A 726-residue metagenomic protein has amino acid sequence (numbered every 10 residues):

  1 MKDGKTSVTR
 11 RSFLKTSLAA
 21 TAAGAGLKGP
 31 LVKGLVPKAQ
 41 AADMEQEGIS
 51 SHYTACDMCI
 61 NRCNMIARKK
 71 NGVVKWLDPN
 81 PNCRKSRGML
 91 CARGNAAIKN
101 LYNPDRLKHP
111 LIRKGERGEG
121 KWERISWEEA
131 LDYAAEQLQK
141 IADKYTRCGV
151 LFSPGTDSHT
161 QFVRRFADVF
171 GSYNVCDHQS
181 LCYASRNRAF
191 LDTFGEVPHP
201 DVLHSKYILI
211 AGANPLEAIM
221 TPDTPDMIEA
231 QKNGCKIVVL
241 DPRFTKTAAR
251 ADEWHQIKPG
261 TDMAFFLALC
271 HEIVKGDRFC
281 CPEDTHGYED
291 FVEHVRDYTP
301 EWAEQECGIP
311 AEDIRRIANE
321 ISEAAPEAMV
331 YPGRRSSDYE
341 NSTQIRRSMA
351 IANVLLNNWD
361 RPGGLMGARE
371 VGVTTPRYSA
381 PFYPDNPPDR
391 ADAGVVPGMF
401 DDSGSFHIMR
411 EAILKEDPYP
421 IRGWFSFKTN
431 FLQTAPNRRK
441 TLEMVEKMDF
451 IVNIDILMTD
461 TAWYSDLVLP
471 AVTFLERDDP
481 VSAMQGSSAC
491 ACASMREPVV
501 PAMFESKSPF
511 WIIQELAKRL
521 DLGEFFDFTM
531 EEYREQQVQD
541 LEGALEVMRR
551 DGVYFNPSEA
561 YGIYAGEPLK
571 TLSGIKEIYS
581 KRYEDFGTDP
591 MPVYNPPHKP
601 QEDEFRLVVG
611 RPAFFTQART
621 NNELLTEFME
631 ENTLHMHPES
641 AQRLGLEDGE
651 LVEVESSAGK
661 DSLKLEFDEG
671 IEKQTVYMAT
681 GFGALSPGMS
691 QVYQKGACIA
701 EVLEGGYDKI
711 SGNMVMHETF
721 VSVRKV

Functional and structural regions predicted by a protein language model:
K2-K275, P310, Q642, L685-V726: N-terminal export/assembly segments and adjacent metallocofactor-ligating motifs of anaerobic energy-metabolism
L27, C280-C281, I314-R315, A328-V330 (+7 more regions): Acidic/polar loop patches that form or flank catalytic/metal-binding clefts of enzymes that bind anionic ligands
R113-W127, R278-P310, V499-E567, E630 (+1 more regions): N-terminal leader/propeptide and maturation segments of large enzyme subunits in energy/redox metabolism and hydrolases
L131-C148, P198-Y207, H294, R316-M329 (+1 more regions): Glycine-rich phosphate/diphosphate-binding loops that line cofactor/substrate pockets in enzymes
V163-I228, N233-L240, T247, A264-L267 (+5 more regions): Extended redox/cofactor-interaction regions of prokaryotic respiratory oxidoreductases
D252-H255, D479-S482, C492-A502: Short beta-alpha connecting loops at secondary-structure transitions that line or flank enzyme active sites
L269, G287-S405: Active-site phosphate/pyrophosphate-binding segments
E497-G552, L625-H635, E639-V726: Long, contiguous, secondary-structure-rich segments that constitute the structural scaffold of globular domains
